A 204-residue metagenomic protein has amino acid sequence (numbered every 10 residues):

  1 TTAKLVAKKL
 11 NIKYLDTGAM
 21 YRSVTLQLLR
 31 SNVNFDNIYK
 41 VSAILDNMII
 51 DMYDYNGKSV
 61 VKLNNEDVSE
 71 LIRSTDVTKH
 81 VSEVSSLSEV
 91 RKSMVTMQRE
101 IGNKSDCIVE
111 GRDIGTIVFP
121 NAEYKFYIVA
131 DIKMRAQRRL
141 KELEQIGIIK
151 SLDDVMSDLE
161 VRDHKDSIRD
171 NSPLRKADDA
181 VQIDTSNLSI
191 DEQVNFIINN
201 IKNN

Functional and structural regions predicted by a protein language model:
T2: Hydrophobic positions on the alpha1 helix immediately C-terminal to the Walker A/P-loop
L5: Active-site signature of alpha/beta-hydrolase-fold catalytic machinery across serine- and Asp/Cys-nucleophile hydrolases
K9-R73: N-terminal phosphate/diphosphate-binding loop that engages ATP/GTP or pyrophosphate donors across diverse enzyme folds
Y14, K125-Y127, A180-I183: Conserved beta-strand scaffold positions in the cores of enzyme catalytic domains, especially in NTP/NDP-utilizing
G18, N65, M94, I108 (+1 more regions): Residue-level signal for inorganic ion chemistry
Y53, Q98-S105, R112, T116-I117 (+2 more regions): Small-molecule kinase domains that catalyze NTP-dependent phosphoryl transfer to phosphate-bearing small molecules
S69-V81, S85-I146: ATP-dependent NMP and nucleoside kinases share a basic, alpha-helical "lid"
F196-N204: C-terminal alpha-helix
